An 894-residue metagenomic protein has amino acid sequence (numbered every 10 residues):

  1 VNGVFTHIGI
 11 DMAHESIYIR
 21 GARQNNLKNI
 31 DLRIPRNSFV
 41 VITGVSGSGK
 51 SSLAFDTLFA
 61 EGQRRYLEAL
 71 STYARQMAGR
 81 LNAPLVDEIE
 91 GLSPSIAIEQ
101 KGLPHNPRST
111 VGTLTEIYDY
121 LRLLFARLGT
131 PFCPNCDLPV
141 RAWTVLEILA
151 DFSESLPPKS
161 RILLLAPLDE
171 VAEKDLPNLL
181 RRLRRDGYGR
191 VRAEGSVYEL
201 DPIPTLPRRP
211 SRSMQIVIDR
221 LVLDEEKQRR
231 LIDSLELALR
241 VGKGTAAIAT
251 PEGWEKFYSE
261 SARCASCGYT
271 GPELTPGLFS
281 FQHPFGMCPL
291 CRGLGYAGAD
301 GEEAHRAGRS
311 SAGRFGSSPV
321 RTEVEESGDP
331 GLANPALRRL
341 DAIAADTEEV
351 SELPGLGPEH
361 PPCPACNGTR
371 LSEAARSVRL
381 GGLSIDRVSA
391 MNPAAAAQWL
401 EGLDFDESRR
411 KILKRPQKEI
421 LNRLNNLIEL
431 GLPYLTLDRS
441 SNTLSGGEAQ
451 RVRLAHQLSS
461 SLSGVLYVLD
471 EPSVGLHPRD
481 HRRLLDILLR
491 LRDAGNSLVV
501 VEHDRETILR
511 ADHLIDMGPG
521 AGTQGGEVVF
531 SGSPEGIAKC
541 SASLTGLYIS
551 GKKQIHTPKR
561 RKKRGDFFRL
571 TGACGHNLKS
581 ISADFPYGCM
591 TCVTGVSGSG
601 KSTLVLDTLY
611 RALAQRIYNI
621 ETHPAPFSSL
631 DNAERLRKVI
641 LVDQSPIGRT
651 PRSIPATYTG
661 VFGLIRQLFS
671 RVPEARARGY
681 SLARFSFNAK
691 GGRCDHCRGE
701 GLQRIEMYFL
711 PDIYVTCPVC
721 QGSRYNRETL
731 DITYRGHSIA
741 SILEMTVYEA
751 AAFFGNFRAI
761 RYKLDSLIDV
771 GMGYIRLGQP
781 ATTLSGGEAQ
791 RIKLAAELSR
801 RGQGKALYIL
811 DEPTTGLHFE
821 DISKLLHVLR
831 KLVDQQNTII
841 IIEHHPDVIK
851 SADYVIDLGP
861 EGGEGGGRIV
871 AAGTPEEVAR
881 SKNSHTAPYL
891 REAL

Functional and structural regions predicted by a protein language model:
F5-T443, A449-V468, I487-D493, R569-T783 (+5 more regions): P-loop/Walker A nucleotide phosphate-binding surfaces of NTP-dependent enzymes
T443, V474-P478, Y774, T783-G786 (+1 more regions): ABC ATPase nucleotide-binding domain "signature" loop
D470-P472, D811-P813: Walker B catalytic acidic pair
H477-D486, E506, H818-H827: Conserved D-loop/post-Walker B switch-helix segment of ABC ATPase nucleotide-binding domains
S497, R510-D516, T838, K850-D857: Conserved catalytic segment of ABC-fold P-loop ATPases
V501-H503, I842-H844: H-loop/switch region of ABC-family ATPase nucleotide-binding domains
D516-S550, Y658, D857-Y889: Conserved beta-strand-loop-alpha-helix hinge in the C-terminal portion of ABC ATPase nucleotide-binding domains
L544-L570, P626-S629, Y889-L894: Long, charged amphipathic helices and adjacent flexible linkers at domain junctions
